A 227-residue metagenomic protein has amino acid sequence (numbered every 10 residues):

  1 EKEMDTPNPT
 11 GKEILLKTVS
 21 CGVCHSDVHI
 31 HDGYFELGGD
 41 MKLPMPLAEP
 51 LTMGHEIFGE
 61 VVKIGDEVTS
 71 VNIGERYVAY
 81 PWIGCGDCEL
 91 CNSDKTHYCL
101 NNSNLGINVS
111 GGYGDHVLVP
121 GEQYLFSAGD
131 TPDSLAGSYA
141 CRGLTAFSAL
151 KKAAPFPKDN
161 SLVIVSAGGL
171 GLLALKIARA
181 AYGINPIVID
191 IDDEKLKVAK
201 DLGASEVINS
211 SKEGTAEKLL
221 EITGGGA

Functional and structural regions predicted by a protein language model:
E1-E3, V28, H116: Well-ordered beta-strand positions in beta-sheet-rich domains
P7-C21, E36-E89, G129-T131: Glycine-rich beta-strand-centered segment in the early N-terminal region that forms part of a ligand/cofactor-binding
H29-E36: Short Gly/aromatic-enriched secondary-structure transition segments
L43-P50, H55, C85-V165: NAD(P)H dinucleotide-binding glycine-rich loop of Rossmann-like/cofactor-binding domains, especially the beta1-alpha1
D115, Y124, D130-E213, E217-K218: Mid-domain Rossmann-like dinucleotide-binding core that forms the NAD(H)/NADP(H) cofactor-binding site
K218-A227: A short acidic, Gly/Pro-enriched loop at the edge of an enzyme's catalytic core that lines a small-molecule cofactor
